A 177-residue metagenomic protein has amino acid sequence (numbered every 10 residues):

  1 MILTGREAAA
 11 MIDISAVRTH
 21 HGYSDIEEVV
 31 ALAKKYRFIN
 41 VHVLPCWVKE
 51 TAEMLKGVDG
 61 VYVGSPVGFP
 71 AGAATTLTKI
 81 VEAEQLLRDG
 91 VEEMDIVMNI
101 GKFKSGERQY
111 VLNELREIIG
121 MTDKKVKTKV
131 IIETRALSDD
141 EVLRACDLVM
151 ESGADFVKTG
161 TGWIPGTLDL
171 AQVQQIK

Functional and structural regions predicted by a protein language model:
I2-Y36, N40, C46-K177: Alpha/beta enzyme core
